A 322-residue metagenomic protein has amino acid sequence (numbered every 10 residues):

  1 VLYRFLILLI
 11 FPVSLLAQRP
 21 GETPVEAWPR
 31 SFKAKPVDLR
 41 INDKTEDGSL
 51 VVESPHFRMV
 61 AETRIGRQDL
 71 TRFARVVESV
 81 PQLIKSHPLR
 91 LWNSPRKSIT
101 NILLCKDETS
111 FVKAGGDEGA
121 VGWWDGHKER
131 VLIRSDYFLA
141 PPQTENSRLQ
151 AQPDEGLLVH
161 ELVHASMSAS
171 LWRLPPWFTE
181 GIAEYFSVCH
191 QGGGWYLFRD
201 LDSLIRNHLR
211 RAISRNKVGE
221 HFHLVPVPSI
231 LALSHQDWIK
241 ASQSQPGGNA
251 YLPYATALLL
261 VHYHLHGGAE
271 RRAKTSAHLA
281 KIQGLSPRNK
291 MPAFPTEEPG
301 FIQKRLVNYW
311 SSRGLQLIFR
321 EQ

Functional and structural regions predicted by a protein language model:
V1-L6: Bacterial N-terminal signal peptides that target proteins for export
I7-A17: Hydrophobic h-region of N-terminal signal peptides that target proteins for export in Gram-negative bacteria
S14, F111, G192: Flexible, glycine-rich phosphate/dinucleotide-binding loops and adjacent beta-alpha linkers at cofactor/substrate
S14-L15, I99, E180, L258: A generic alpha-helix preference that emphasizes hydrophobic side chains
A17-E53, T71, R75, G300-Q322: N-terminal low-structure segments adjacent to metalloprotease catalytic domains across cellular compartments
V25-W28, E46-P175, L285-F294: Juxtacatalytic substrate-recognition/specificity segment
N42, L89-S94, A250, Y263: Surface-exposed acidic, glycine-flexible loop patches that form ligand/cofactor-binding and adhesion interfaces
T45, G122-F138, P153, R173-Q322: Acidic/His/Gly-enriched intrinsically disordered linker/tail segments that often contain short helix/coil "MoRF-like"
